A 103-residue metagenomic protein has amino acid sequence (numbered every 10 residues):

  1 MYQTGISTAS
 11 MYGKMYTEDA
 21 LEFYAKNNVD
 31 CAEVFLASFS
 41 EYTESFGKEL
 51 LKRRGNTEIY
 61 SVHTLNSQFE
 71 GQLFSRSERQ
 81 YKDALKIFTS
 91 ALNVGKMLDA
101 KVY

Functional and structural regions predicted by a protein language model:
M1-K101: N-terminal pre-domain/capping segments
